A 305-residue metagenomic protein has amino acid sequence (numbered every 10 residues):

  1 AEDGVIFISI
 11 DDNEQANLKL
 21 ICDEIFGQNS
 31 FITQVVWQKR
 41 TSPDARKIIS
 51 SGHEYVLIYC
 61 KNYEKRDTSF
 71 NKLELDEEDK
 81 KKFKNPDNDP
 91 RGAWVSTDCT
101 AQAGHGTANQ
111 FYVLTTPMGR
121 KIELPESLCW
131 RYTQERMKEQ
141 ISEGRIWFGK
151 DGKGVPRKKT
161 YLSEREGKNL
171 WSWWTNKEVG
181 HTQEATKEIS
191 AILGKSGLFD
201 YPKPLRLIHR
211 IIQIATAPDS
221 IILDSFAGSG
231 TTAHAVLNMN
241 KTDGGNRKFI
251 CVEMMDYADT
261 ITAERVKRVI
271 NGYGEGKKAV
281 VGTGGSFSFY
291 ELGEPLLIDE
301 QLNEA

Functional and structural regions predicted by a protein language model:
A1-I221, K248: Class I S-adenosyl-L-methionine
E2, S30, T242-N246, K278-G284: Short helix-terminating capping/connector loops at secondary-structure junctions
N13-Q15, P204-K277: Conserved S-adenosyl-L-methionine
K19-I21, R46-I48, H234, T262-E264 (+1 more regions): Short acidic, glycine/serine/threonine-rich loops at helix termini
K39-A45, D256, E291-L297: Short, conserved secondary-structure transition motifs
M118, A227-S229, T283: Short glycine-rich loop/turn motifs that provide flexible caps or phosphate-binding loops at active sites
V266-A305: SAM-dependent methyltransferase catalytic region
